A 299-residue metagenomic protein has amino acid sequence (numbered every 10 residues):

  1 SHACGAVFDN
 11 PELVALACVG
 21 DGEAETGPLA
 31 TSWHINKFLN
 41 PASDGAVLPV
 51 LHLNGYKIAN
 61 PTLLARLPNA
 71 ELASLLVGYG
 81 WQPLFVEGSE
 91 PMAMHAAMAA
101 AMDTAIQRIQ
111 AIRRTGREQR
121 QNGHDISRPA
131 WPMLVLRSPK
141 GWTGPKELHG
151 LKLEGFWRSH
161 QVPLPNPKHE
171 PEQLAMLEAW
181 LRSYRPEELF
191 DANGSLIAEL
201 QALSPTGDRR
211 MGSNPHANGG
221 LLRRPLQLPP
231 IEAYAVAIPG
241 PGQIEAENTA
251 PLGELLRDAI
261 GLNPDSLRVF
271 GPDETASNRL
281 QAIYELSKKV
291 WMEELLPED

Functional and structural regions predicted by a protein language model:
S1-N40, R279-I283, S287-V290, L296-D299: Cofactor-binding active-site loop characterized by glycine-rich and histidine/acidic residues
E23-T26, A46-D299: Conserved acidic/glycine
